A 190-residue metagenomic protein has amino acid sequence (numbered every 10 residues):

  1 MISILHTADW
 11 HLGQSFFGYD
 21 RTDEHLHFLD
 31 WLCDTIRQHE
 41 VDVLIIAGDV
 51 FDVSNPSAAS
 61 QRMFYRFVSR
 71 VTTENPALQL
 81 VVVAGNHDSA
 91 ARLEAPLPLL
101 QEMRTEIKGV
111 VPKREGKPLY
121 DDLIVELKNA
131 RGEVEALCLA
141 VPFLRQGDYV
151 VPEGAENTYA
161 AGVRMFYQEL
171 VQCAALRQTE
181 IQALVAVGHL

Functional and structural regions predicted by a protein language model:
M1-S69, P76-A77: N-terminal active-site segment of His-dependent metallophosphoesterases
T7-A8, L44-G48, Q79-N86, K108-V111 (+1 more regions): Active-site neighborhood of phospho(di)ester-bond hydrolases with catalytic His/Asp-centered motifs
F17, V50-V68, A84-M103, K108-G109 (+1 more regions): Metal-dependent catalytic neighborhoods of phosphoester/phosphodiester hydrolases
Y19-T22, W31, F67-R70, Q146 (+3 more regions): Generic signature of intrinsically disordered, low-complexity segments enriched in small/polar residues
C33-R37, S69, T73, P98 (+2 more regions): Surface-exposed alpha-helical segments enriched in charged/polar residues
S54, E74-N75, V83, Y120-L123 (+1 more regions): Cofactor- and metal-binding active-site motifs of prokaryotic enzymes that mediate redox/radical or nucleophilic
T73-Q79, Q182: A short helix->loop->beta-strand "cap" motif at the edges of active sites that frequently abuts
D88-L190: His/Asp/Glu-rich metal-coordinating catalytic cores of metallo-dependent phosphodiesterases/hydrolases acting on
